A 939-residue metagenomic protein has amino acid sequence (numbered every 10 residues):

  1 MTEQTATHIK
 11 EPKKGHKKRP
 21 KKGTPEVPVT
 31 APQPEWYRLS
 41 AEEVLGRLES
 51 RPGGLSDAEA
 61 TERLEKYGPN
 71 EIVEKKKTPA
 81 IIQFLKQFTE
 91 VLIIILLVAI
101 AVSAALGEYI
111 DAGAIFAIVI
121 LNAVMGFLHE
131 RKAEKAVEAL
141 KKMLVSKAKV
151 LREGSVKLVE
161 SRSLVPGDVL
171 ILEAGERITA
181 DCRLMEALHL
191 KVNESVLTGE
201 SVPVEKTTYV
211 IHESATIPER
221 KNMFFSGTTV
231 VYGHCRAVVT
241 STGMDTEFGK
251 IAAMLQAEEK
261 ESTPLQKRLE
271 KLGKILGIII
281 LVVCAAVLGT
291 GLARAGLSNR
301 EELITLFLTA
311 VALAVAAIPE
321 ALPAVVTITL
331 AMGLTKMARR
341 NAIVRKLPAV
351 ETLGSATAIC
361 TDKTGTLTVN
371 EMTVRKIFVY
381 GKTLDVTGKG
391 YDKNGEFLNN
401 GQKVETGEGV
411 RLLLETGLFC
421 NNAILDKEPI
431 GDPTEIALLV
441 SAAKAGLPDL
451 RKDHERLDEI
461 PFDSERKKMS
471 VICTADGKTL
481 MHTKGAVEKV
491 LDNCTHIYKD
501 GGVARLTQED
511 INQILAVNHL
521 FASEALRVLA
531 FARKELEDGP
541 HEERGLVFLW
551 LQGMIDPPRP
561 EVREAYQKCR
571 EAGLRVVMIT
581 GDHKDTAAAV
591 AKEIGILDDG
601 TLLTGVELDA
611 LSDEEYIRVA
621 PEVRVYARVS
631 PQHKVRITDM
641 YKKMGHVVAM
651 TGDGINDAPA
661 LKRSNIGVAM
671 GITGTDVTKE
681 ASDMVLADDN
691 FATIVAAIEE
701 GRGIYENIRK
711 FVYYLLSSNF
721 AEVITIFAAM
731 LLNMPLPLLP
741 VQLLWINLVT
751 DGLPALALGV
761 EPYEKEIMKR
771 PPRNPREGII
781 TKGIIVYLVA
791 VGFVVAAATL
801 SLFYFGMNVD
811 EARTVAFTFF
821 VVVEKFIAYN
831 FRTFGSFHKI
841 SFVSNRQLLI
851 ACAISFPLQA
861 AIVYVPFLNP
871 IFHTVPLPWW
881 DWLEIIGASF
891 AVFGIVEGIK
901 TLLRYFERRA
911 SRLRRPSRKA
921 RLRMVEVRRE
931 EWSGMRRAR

Functional and structural regions predicted by a protein language model:
T2-K769, I779-I780, F793, Y804 (+2 more regions): Conserved cytosolic headpiece of P-type ATPases
T750, V795-A796, T814-A828: Generic alpha-helical transmembrane segments
R773-G792, D810-E811: Membrane-water interface at loop-to-transmembrane-helix junctions
L802-F805, V821: C-terminal substrate-binding/catalytic lobe of Rossmann-fold NAD(P)-dependent dehydrogenases
F831: A C-terminal functional module that forms or caps the active site or interfaces directly with catalytic machinery
